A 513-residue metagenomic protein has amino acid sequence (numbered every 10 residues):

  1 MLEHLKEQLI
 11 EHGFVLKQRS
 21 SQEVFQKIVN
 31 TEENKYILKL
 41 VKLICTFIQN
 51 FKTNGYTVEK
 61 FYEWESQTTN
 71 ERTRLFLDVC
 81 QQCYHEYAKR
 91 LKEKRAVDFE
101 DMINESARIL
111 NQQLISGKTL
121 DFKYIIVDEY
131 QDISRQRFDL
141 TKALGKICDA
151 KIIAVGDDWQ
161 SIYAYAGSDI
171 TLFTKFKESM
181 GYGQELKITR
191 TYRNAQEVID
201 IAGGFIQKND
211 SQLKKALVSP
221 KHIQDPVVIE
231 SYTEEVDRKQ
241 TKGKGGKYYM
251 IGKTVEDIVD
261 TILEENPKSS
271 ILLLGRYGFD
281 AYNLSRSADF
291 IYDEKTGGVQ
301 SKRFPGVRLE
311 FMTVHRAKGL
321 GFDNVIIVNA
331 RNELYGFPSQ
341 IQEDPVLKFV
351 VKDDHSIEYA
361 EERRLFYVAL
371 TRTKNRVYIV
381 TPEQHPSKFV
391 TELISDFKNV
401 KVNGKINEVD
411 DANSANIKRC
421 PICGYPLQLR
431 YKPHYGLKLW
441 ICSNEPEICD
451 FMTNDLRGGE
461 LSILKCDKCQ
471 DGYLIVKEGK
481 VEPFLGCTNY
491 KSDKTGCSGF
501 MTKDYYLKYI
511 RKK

Functional and structural regions predicted by a protein language model:
M1-V97: A basic/glycine-biased coupling hinge at the interface between accessory DNA-binding modules
T69-K175, R190, N194, G319: Conserved helicase NTPase motor core
R135-V236, S339: Conserved RecA-like helicase ATPase core segment that couples NTP binding/hydrolysis to strand translocation
G183-R190, S211-D257, T261-G275, L309: Inter-lobe coupling/hinge region of RecA-like P-loop helicase motors
N266-S270, V307, R316-P382: Conserved helicase C-terminal RecA-like lobe
F279-T296: Conserved helicase motor "Helicase C" RecA-like lobe of SF1/SF2 P-loop NTPases
L347-I357, R364-V368, K374-G458, F500-K513: Helicase C-terminal subdomain and adjacent C-terminal extension
I422, N444, I448, D467-D471 (+2 more regions): Short, cysteine/histidine-rich loop/knuckle motifs that typically chelate Zn2+
